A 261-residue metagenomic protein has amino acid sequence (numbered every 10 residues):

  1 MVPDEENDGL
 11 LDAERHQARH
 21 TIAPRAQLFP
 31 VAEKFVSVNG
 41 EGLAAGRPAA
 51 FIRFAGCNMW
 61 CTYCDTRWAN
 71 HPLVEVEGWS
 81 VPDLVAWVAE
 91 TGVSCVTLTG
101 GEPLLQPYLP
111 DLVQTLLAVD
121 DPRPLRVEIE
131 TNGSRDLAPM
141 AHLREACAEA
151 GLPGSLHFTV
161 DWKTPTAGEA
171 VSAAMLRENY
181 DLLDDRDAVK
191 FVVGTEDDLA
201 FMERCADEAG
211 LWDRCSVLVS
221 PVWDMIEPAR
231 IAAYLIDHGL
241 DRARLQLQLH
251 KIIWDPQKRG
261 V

Functional and structural regions predicted by a protein language model:
P3-R19, R25-A26, V31-A32, A243-V261: Short, basic/aromatic-enriched C-terminal tail that caps enzymatic domains
L10-D12, H16-A18, P24-R25, F29-V36 (+3 more regions): Conserved Radical SAM active-site core
E33-V36, E41-G42, L247: Flexible, active-site-adjacent loop/turn segments at secondary-structure boundaries
N39, V85-A89, E203, D207: Generic structural signal for well-ordered alpha-helical scaffold segments
G40-A44, G56, I236: Short secondary-structure boundary/capping segments within folded domains
G42-A45, T62-D65, Q257: Short, glycine/acidic-enriched capping/hinge loops at junctions between secondary-structure elements
R53-F54, F191: Conserved SAM-binding loop
L105-V261: Conserved AdoMet/S-adenosylmethionine-binding subsite of the radical SAM
